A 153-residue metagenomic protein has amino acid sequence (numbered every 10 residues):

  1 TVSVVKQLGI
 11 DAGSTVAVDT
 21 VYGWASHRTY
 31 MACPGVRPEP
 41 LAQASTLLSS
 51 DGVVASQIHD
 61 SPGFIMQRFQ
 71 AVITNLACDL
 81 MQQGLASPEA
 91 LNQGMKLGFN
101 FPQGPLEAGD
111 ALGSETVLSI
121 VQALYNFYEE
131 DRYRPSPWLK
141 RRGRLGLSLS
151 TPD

Functional and structural regions predicted by a protein language model:
T1-S26, Y30-S61, V72, L76 (+2 more regions): NAD(P)-dependent Rossmann-like dehydrogenase/reductase catalytic/cofactor-binding core
